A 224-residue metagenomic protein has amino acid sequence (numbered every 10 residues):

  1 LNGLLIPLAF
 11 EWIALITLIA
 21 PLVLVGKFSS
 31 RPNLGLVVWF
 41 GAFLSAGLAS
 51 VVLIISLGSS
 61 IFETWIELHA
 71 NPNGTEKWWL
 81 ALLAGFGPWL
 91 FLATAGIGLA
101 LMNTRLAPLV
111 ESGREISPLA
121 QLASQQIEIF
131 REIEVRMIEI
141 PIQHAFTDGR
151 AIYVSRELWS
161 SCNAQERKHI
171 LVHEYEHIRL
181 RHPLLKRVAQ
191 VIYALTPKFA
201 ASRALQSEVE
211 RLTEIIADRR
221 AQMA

Functional and structural regions predicted by a protein language model:
N2-V25, G35-I61, L82-A107, Q190-L195: Hydrophobic alpha-helical membrane segments, chiefly transmembrane helices and signal peptide h-regions, characterized
L15-I19, P183, A200-A224: Short helix/loop segments within enzyme catalytic domains that coordinate or immediately flank catalytic cofactors
P32-S45, V51, E111-E128: Membrane-interface amphipathic/juxtamembrane segments adjacent to transmembrane helices
F62-W79: Membrane-interfacial helical/loop segments at transmembrane boundaries in membrane proteins
E76, L80-L83, L90, R181-L184: Alpha-helical transmembrane segments and adjacent TM-loop junctions that form the membrane-embedded core of multi-pass
A81-V154: Juxtamembrane/interface helices at transmembrane-helix boundaries
V154-H169: Short pre-active-site segment immediately N-terminal to the catalytic Zn-binding motif
Q165-H182, K186-A189, A217-D218: Active-site recognition of the HExxH zinc-binding catalytic motif
